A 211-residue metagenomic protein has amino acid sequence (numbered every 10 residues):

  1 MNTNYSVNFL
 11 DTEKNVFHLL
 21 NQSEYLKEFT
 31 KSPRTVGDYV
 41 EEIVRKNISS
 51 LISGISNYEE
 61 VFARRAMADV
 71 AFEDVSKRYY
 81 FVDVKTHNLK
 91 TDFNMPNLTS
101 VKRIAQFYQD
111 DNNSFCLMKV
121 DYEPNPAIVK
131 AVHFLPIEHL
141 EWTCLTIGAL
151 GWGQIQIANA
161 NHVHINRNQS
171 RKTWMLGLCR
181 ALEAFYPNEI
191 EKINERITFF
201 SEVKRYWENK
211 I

Functional and structural regions predicted by a protein language model:
M1-A66, Y80, T86-I211: Nucleic-acid endonuclease domains
A68-V70: Acidic helix-start/capping segments at beta-turn-to-alpha-helix junctions
F72-D83: Active-site beta-strand-loop-beta-strand hairpin of nuclease catalytic cores that positions key catalytic residues
